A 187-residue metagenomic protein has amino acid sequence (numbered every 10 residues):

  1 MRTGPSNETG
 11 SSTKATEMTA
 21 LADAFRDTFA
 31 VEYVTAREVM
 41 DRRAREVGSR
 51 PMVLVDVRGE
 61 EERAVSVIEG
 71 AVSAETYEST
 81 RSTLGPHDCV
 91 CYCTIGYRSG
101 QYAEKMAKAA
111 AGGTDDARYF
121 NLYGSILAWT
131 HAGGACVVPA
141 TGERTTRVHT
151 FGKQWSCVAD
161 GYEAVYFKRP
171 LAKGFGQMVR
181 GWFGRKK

Functional and structural regions predicted by a protein language model:
R2-R37, E60-D88, G100-K187: Rhodanese-like catalytic fold shared by cysteine-dependent sulfurtransferases and DSP/PTP-type phosphatases
V34-S49: Glycine-rich, flexible N-terminal cofactor/catalytic loop recognition
V39, P51-R58: Short hydrophobic beta-strand that contains or immediately precedes a catalytic carboxylate
S49-R50, E69: Sequence-level motif detector for i,i+2 pairs with an aromatic at +2
V53, D88-V90: Structural motif
D56, Y92, L122: Active-site-adjacent beta-strand anchor residues
T94-G100: Gly/Ser/Thr-rich loops at beta-strand to alpha-helix junctions that form or flank small-molecule/cofactor-binding
